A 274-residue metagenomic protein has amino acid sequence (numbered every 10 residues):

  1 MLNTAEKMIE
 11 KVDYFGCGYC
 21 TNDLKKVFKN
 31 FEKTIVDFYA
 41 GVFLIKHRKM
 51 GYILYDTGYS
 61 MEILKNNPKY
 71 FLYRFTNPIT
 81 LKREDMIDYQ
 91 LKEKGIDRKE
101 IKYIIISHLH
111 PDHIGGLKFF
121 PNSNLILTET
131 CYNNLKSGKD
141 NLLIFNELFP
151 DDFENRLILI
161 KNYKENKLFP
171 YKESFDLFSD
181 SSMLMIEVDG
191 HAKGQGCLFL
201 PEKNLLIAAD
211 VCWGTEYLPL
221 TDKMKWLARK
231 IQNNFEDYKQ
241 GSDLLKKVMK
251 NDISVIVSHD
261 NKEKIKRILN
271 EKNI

Functional and structural regions predicted by a protein language model:
M1-N77, L244: Zn-dependent metallo-beta-lactamase
L2-N3, K82-I96, E100, E129-I186 (+1 more regions): Metallo-beta-lactamase
T4-K7, N30-F31, L127, K136-N155 (+2 more regions): C-terminal/domain-terminus segments
G41-L44, Q195-F199: Short beta-strand scaffold segments in enzyme catalytic cores
Y52, N124, N204-L206: Hydrophobic "anchor" residues on beta-strands that sit immediately upstream of conserved functional sites
T57-Y59, L109, G190-A192, D210-V211 (+1 more regions): Active-site metal-binding loops of divalent metal-dependent hydrolases
K69-L127: Active-site metal-binding motif and surrounding structural segment of the metallo-beta-lactamase
T76-Y89, E202-I274: Cap/insert and terminal regions of metallo-dependent hydrolase folds
